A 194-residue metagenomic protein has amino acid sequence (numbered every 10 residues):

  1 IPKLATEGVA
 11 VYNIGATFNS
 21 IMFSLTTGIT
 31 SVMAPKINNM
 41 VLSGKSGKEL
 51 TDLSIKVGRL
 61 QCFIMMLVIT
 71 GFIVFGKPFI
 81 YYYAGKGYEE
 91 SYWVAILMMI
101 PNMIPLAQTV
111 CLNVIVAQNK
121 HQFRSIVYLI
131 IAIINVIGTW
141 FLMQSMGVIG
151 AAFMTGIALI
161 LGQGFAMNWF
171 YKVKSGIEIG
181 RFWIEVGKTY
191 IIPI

Functional and structural regions predicted by a protein language model:
I1-I21, N39-M40, K77-G87, S145: Helix-terminus/linker motif at the lipid-water interface of multi-pass membrane proteins
P2-S31, I64-V68, M98-Q108, G162: Transmembrane helix-bundle signature of multi-pass secondary active exporters and lipid flippases
T6-A10, F72-M103, S175: Interfacial segments at transmembrane-helix termini and the short loops linking adjacent helices
N13, N38, K45-F75, Y92-A95 (+1 more regions): Interfacial transmembrane-helix starts/ends
G15, F23-K45, T51-G58, L112-A117: Helix-loop junctions and terminal segments of transmembrane helices in multi-pass membrane transport/translocation
V57-Q61, V94, A158-I194: Membrane-interface "helix-start" segments
M99-I130, F170-S175, I179: Membrane-interface junctions at transmembrane-helix termini in multi-pass inner-membrane proteins
Q122, L129-G164, I177-G180, I194: Membrane-interface helix-loop junctions in multi-pass transport and translocation proteins
